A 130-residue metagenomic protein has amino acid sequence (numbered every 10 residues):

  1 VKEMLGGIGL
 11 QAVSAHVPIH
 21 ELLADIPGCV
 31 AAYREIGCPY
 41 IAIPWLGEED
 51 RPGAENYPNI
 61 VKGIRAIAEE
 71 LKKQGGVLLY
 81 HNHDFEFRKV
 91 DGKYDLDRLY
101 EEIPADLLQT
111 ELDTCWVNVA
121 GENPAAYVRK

Functional and structural regions predicted by a protein language model:
V1-M4: N-terminal carbohydrate-binding/catalytic regions of secreted carbohydrate-active enzymes
G7-Q11, A15-T110, V117-V119: Active-site acidic/histidine proton-transfer and metal-coordination neighborhood in alpha/beta enzyme cores
G121-K130: A short alpha/beta connector and helix-capping loop motif
